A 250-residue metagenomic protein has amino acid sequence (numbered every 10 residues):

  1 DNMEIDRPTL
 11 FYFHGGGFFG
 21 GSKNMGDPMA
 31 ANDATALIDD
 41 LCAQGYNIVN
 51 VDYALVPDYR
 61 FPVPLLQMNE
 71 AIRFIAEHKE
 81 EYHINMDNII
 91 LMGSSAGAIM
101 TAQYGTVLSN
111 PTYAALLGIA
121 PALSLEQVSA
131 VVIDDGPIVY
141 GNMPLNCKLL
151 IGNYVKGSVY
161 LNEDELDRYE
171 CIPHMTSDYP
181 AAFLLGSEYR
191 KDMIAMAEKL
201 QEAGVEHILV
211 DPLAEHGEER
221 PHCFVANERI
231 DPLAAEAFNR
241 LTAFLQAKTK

Functional and structural regions predicted by a protein language model:
D1-K250: Alpha/beta-hydrolase superfamily serine-hydrolase fold, recognizing
